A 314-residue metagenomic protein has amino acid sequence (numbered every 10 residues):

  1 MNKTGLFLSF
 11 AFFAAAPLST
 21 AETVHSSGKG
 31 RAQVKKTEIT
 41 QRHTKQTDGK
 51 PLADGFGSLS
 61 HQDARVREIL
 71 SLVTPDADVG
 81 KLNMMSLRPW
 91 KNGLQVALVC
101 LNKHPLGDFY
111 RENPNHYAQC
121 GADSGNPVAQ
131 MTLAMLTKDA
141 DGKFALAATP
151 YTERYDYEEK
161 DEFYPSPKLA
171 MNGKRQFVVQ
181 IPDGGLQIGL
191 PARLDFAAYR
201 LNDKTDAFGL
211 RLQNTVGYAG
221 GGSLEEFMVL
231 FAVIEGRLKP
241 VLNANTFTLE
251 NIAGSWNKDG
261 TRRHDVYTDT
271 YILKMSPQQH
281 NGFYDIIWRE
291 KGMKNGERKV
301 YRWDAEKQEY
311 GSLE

Functional and structural regions predicted by a protein language model:
M1-F7: Bacterial N-terminal signal peptides that target proteins for export
S9-A15: Bacterial N-terminal signal peptides
T20-L94, L101-L106, E112-D123, G221-E314: Acidic, small-residue rich beta-repeat scaffolds with periodic aromatic anchors
Q95-L98, G209: Structural core positions within WD40/WD-like beta-propeller blades
A122-L201: Short N-terminal edge-element motif at the start of the domain
R154-Y157, G217, T248-I252: A short local loop/turn or secondary-structure capping micro-motif enriched for an aromatic residue
F177-D183, N214-G217, W256-D259: Surface-exposed cleft-lining segments at the edges of enzyme active sites
P191-L230: Contiguous hydrophobic, core-forming segments of folded domains
